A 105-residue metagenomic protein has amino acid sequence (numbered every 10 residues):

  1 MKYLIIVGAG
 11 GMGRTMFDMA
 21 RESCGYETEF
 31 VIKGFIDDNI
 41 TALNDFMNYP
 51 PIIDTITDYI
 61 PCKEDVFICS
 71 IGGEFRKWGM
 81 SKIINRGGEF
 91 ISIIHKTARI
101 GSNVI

Functional and structural regions predicted by a protein language model:
K2-A20: Glycine-rich adenosine-cofactor-binding loop
Y3-I5, V31-K33, K63-I68: Short active-site oxyanion
V7, S23-F46: NAD(P)-binding Rossmann-fold cofactor-contacting core
A20-G25, I84-N85: Short, solvent-exposed amphipathic alpha-helical segments in soluble enzyme and RNA/protein-processing domains
E22, G101-S102: Short secondary-structure boundary/hinge segments and terminal tails
I40-G101: Phosphate-bearing ligand-interacting subdomains that bind or position ATP/ADP/UDP/GDP/NAD(P) or nucleotide-linked
